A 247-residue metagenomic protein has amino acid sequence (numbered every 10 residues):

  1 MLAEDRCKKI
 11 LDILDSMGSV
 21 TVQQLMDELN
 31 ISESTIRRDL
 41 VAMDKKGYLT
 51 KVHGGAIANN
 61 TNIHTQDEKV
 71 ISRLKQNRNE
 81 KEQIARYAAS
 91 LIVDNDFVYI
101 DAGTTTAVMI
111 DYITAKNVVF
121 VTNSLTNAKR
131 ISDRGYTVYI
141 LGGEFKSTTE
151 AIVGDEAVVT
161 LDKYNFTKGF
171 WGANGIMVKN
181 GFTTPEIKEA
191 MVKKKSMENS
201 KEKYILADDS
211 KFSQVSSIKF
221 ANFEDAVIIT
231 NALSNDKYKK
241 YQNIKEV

Functional and structural regions predicted by a protein language model:
M1, D5, K75-N79, Q83 (+8 more regions): Residues at secondary-structure transition points
L2-D5, D15-Q23, E28, L40-Y99 (+3 more regions): HTH-adjacent hinge/linker in prokaryotic transcriptional regulators
L11-D12, V22, K51, T126-V247: Conserved phosphate- and dinucleotide-binding cores of soluble alpha/beta proteins, encompassing both enzyme active
